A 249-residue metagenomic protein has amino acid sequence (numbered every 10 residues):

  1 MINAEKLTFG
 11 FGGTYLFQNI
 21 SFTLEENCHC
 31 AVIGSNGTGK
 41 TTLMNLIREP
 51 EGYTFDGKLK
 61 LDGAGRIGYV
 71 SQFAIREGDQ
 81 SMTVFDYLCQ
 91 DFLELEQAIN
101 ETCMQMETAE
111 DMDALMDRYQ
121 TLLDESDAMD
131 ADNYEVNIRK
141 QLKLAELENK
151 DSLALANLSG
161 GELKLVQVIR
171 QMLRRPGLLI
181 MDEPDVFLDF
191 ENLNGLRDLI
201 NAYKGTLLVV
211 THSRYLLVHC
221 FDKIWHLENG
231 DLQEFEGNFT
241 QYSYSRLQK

Functional and structural regions predicted by a protein language model:
M1-K249: ABC ATP-binding cassette signature C-motif
